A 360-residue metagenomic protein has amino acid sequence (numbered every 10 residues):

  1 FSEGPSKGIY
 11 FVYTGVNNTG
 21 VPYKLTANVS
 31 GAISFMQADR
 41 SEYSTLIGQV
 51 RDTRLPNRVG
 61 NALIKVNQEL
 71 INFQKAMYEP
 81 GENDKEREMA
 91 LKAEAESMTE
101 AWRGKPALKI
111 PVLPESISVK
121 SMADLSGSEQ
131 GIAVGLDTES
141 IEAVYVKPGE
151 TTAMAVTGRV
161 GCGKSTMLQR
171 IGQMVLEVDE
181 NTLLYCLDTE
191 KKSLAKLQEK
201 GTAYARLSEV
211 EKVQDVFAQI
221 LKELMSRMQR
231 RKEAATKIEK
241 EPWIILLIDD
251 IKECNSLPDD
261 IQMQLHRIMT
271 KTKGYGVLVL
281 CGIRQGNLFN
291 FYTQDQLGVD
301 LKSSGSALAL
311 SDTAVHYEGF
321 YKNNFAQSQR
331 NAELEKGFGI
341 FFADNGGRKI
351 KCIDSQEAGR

Functional and structural regions predicted by a protein language model:
F1-S41, T45, T53-R54, I117-V315 (+1 more regions): P-loop NTPase catalytic phosphate-binding loop
A38-A107, A314-R360: Conserved P-loop NTPase
Y78-P80, L91-I141: Basic- and hydrophobic-enriched, low-structure N-terminal and domain-boundary segments that flank ATP-binding catalytic
